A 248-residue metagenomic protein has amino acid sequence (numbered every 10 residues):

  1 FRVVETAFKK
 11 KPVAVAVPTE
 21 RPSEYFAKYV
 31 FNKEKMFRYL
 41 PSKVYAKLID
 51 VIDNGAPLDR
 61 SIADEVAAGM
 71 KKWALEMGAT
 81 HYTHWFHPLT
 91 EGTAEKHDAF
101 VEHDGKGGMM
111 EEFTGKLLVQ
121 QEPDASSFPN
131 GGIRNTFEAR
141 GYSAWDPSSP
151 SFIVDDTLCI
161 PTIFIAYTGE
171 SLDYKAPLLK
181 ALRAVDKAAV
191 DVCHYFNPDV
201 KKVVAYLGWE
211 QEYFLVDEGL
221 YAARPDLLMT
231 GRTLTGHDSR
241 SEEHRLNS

Functional and structural regions predicted by a protein language model:
F1-K9, V13-P18, T136-T157: N-terminal hydrophobic targeting/anchoring segments and the immediately downstream early-domain regions of hydrolases
F1-L40, Y195-L220, P225: Active-site-facing alpha/beta catalytic cores
V3, Y82, L246-N247: Positively charged, low-complexity intrinsically disordered regions
F8-A14, P18-G115, V119-F137: Histidine/acidic residue-rich metal-binding segments in metalloenzymes
A139-S248: Glycine-rich, acidic/polar active-site loops that bind/position phosphate-bearing ligands
